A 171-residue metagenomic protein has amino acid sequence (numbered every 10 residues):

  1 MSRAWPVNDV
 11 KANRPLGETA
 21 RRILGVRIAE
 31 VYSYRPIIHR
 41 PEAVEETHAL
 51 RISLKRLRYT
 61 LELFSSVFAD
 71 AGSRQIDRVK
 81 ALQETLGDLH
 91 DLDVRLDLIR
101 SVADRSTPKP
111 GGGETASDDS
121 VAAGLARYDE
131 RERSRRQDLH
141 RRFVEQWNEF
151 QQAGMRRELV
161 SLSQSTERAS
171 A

Functional and structural regions predicted by a protein language model:
M1-A171: Cationic, histidine-enriched alpha-helical/coil surfaces that engage anionic ligands
